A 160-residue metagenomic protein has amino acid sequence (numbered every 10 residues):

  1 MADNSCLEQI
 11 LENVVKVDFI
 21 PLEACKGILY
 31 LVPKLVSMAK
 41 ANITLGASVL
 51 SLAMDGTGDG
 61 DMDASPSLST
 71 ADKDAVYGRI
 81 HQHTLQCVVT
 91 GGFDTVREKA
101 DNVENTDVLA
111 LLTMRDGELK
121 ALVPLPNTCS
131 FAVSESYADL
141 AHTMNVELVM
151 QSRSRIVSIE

Functional and structural regions predicted by a protein language model:
A2-D3, L7, S158-E160: Intrinsically disordered, low-complexity terminal/linker regions enriched in Pro/Ser/Gly and acidic residues
S5-T84, N127-D139: Solvent-exposed edge beta-strands and adjacent loop segments that serve as assembly or binding interfaces
L31, C87, A110-L111, M150: Generic structural hydrophobic/aromatic packing signal, biased to beta-strands
G58, P66-L68, V89-F93, M114: Generic secondary-structure microfeatures
A71-T95, L140-R155: Oligomerization/assembly interface segments of phage tail-like spikes and tubes
T84-V88, M114-A132: Short acidic, glycine/tyrosine-flanked loop/strand segments centered on an H-E-D-like triad
T95-L122: Short, acidic/charged, Gly/Pro-enriched secondary-structure junctions
V123-E160: Mixed-charge, glycine-accented linear interaction segment located at domain edges/termini
